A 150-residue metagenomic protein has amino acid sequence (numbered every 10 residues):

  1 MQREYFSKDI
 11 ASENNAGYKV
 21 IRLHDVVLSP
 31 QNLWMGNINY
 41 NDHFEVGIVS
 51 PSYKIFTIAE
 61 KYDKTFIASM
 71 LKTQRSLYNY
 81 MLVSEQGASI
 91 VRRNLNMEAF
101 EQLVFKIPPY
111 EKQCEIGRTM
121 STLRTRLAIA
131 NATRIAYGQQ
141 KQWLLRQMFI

Functional and structural regions predicted by a protein language model:
M1-V26, V49: Sequence-specific dsDNA recognition surfaces
I10-N14, V20, E45, A68 (+3 more regions): Short linear sequence motif anchored by a di-proline
G17, D63, K112, I116: Hydrophobic (often cysteine-bearing) scaffold residues that line and stabilize catalytic clefts of nucleotide/cofactor
L23-S76: A short beta-sheet element
K54-I107: Basic, amphipathic alpha-helical recognition segments used for DNA target recognition
K106-I150: Amphipathic alpha-helical coiled-coil/heptad-repeat segments
